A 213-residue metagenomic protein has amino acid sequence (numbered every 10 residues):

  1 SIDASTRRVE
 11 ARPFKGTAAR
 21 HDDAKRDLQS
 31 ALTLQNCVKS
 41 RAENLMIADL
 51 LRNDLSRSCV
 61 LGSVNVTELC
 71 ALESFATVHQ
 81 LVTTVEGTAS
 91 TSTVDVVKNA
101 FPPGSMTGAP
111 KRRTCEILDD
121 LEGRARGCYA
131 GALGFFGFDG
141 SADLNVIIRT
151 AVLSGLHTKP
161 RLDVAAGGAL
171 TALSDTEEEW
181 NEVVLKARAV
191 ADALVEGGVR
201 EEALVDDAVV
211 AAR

Functional and structural regions predicted by a protein language model:
S1-R213: Extended alpha-helical targeting/anchoring segments, especially N-terminal organellar/secretory targeting helices
